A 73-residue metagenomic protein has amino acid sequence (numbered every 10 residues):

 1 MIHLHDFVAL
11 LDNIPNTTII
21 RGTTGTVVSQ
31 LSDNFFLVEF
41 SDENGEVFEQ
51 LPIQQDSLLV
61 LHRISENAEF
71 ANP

Functional and structural regions predicted by a protein language model:
H3-I64: Basic/aromatic-rich interaction segments and small domains that mediate binding to polyanionic partners
R63-P73: Long, low-complexity intrinsically disordered regions
